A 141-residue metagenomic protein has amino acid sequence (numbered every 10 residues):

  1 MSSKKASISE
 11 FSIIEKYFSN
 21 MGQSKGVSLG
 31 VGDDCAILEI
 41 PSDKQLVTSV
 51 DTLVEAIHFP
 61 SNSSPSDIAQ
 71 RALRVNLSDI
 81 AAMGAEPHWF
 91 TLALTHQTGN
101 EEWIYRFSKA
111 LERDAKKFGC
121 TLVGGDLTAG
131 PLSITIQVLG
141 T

Functional and structural regions predicted by a protein language model:
M1-S64, M83, L92, D114 (+1 more regions): Extreme N-terminal cap/leader segments of soluble proteins
E15-F18, L77, S108: A generic alpha-helix structural signal
V27-L29, S61-V75, G99-K109: Glycine-rich anion/phosphate-binding loops
I37, D43, F59-P60, P65 (+4 more regions): A generic structural micro-environment signature that highlights single residues at secondary-structure boundaries
I37, N76, G84, L122: Residue-level signal for inorganic ion chemistry
L46, L53, E86-T141: Glycine-rich anion-binding loops of enzyme active sites
I80: Conserved phosphate/oxyanion-binding catalytic-loop motifs
